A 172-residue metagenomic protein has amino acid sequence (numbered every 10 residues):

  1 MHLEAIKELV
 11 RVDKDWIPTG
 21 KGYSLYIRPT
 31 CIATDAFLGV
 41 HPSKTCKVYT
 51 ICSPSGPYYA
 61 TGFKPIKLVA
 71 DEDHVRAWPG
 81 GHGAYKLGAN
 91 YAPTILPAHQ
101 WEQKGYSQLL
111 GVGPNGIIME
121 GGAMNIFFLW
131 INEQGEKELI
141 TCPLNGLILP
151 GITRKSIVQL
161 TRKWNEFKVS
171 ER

Functional and structural regions predicted by a protein language model:
M1-K14, S24-R172: Helix-start/capping segments and mature chain N-termini
D15-T19: Intrinsically disordered or highly flexible coil/loop and linker segments, enriched in small and charged/polar residues
